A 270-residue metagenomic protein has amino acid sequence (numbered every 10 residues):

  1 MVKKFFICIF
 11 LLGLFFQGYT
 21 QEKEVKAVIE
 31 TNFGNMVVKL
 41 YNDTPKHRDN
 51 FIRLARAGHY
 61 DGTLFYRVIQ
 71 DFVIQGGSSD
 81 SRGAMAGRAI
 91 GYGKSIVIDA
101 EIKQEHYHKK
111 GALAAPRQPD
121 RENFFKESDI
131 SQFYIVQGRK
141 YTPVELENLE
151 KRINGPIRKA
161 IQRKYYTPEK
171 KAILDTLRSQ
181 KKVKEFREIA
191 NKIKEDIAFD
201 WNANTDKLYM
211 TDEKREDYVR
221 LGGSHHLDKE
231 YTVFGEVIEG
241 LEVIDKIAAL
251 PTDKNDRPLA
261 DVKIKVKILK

Functional and structural regions predicted by a protein language model:
M1-K23: Bacterial Sec-dependent N-terminal signal peptides
G18-K270: Cyclophilin-like peptidyl-prolyl cis-trans isomerases
